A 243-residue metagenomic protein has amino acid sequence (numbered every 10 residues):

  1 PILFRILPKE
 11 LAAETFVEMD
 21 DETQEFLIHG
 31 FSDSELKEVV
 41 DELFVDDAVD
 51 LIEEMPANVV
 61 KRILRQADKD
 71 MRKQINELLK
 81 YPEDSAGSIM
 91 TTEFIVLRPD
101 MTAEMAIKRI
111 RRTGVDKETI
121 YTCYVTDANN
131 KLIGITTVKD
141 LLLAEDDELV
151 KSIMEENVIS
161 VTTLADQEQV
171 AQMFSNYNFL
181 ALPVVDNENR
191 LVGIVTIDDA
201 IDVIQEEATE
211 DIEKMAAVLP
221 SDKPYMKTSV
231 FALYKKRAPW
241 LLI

Functional and structural regions predicted by a protein language model:
P1-L219: Hydrophobic packing positions in regular secondary-structure scaffolds
D100, E210-I243: Alpha-helical transmembrane segments and their membrane-interface boundaries that form or gate the permeation pathway
